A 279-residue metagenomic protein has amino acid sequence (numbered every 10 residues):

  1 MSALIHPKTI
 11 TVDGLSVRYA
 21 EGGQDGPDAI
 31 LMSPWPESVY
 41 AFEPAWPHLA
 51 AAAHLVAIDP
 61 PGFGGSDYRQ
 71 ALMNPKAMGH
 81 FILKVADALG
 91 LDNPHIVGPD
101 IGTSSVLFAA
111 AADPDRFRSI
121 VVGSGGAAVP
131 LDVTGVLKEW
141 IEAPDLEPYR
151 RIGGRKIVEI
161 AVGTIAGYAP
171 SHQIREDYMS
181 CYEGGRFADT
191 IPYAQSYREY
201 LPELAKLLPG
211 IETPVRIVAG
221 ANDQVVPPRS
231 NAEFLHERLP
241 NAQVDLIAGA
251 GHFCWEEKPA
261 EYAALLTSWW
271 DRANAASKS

Functional and structural regions predicted by a protein language model:
M1-S16: N-terminal cap/lid segment of alpha/beta-hydrolase-fold proteins
D13, A20, A57-G98, A264: Active-site loop/oxyanion-hole signature of alpha/beta-hydrolase fold enzymes
L15, A20-G65: Conserved HGGG/HGGXW glycine-rich cap/lid loop of the alpha/beta-hydrolase fold
G98, G102, V106: Gly/Ala-rich beta-loop-alpha elbow adjacent to hydrolase catalytic centers
A111, F117-Y149: Flexible "cap/lid" loop of the alpha/beta hydrolase fold
K156-P170, D177-C181, P192-E199: Helix-loop "lid/cap" segments that line or gate small-molecule binding pockets
F187-E237: Conserved serine/cysteine hydrolase catalytic core
A242-S279: Catalytic active-site module of serine/aspartate enzymes centered on a nucleophile-bearing elbow/loop
